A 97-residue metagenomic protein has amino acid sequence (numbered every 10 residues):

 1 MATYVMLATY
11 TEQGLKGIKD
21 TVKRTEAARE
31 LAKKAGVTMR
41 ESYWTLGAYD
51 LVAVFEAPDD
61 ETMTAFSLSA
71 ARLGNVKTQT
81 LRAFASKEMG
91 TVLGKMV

Functional and structural regions predicted by a protein language model:
M1-V97: A compositional/biophysical signature of low hydrophobicity enriched in polar/charged and small residues
